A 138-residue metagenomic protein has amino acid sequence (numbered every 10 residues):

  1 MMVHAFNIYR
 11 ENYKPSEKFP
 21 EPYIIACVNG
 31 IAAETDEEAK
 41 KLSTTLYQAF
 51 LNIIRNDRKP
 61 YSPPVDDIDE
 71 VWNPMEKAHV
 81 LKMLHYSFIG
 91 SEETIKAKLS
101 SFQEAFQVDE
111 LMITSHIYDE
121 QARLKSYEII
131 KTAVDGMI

Functional and structural regions predicted by a protein language model:
M1-H4, D119-Q121: Acidic-and-aromatic substrate-binding clefts and catalytic sites of carbohydrate-active enzymes
M2-F106, D135-I138: An alpha-helical appendage that flanks or caps ligand/catalytic pockets
Q103-I138: Generic C-terminus detector
